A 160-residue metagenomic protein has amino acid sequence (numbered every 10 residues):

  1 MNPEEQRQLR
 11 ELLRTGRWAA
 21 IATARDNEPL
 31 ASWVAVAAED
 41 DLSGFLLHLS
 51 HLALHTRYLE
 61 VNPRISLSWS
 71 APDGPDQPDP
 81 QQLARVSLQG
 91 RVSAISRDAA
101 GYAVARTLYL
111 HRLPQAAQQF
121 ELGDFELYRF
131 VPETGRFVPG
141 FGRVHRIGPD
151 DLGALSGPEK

Functional and structural regions predicted by a protein language model:
M1-E60, Q77: An N-terminal domain-cap segment
L12, T107-L108, R112-K160: C-terminal edge-of-domain segments
A19, I65-L67, V92, T134-F137: Short beta-strand segments in beta-sandwich/barrel cores
A20, A31-A35, S87-Q89, L127-R129 (+1 more regions): Conserved hydrophobic/aromatic beta-strand scaffold that supports enzyme active sites
E39-L42, V86, E121: Short glycine-enriched loop/turn motifs at secondary-structure junctions
S50, S70, G140-G142: Surface loops and adjacent helix of pleckstrin homology
L52-R112, F125: Short, structured beta-strand-loop surface elements
